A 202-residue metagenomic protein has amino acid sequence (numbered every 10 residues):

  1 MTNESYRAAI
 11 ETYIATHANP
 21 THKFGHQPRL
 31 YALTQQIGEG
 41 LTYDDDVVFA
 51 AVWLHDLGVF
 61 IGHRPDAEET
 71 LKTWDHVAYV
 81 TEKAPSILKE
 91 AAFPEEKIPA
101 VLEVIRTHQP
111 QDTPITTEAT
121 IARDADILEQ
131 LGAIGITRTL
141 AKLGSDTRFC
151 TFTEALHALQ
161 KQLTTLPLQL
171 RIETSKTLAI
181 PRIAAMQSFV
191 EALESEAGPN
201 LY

Functional and structural regions predicted by a protein language model:
M1-T12, V52-G58: Short alpha-helical hairpin
S5, T16-Y43, L54, P110-Y202: Divalent metal-dependent phosphate-bond-processing catalytic cores, especially two-metal-ion Mg2+/Mn2+ enzymes that act
L30, W74-K89: An active-site-proximal "capping" alpha-helix that borders the catalytic cofactor pocket
D44-D45, K97: Membrane-helix interface segments
D45-P65, V80, L102-P110: His-Asp-centered metal-binding catalytic motifs of divalent-metal-dependent phosphohydrolases/nucleases
P65-L71: Short glycine-enriched, charge-decorated loop/helix-capping segments at active-site entrances that position
A91-E95: Inter-helical turn/loop segments and adjacent helix faces that build the functional surface of alpha-helical bundle
